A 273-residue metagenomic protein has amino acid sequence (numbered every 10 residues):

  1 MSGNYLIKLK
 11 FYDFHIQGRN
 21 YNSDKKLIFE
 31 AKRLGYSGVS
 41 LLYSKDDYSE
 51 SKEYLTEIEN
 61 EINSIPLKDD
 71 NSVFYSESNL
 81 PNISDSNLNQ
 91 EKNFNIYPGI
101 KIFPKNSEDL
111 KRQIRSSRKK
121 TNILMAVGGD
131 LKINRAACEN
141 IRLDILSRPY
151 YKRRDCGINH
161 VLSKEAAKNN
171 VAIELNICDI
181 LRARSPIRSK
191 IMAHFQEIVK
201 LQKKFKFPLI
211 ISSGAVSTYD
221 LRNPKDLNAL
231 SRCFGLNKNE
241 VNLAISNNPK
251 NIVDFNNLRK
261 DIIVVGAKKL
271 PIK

Functional and structural regions predicted by a protein language model:
M1-L42, D47-E91, R115, K119 (+1 more regions): Charged catalytic cores and adjacent phosphate/nucleic-acid-binding surfaces used for phosphate/nucleic-acid chemistry
I16, S40-L41, I100-K101, L124-G128: Short, hydrophobic beta-strand segments that form beta-sheet elements in well-ordered domains
N93-Q113, V127-L131: A glycine-rich, hydrophobic loop/mini-helix early in the fold
F103-K105, L124-A126, Y151-R153, S189: A short linear-motif detector with a strong N-terminal bias
